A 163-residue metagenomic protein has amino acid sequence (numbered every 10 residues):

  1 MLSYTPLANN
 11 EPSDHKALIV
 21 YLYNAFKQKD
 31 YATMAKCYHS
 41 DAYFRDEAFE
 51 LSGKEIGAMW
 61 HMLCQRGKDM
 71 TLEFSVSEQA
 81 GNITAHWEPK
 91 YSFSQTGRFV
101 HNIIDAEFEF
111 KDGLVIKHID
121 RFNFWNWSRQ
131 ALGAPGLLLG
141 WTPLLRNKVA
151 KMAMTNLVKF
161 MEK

Functional and structural regions predicted by a protein language model:
M1-D30, K36, M154-K163: Short, low-complexity N-terminal intrinsically disordered segments enriched in polar/charged residues
L2-S3, C64, E78-K163: A beta-strand edge to alpha-helix "cap/lid" segment located at domain peripheries
D14, E55, V100: Soluble or luminal CAZymes and related metallo-dependent hydrolases
I19, Y23, Y38, W60 (+2 more regions): Hydrophobic alpha-helical core bundles mediating ligand binding, dimerization, or RNAP-core interactions
L22, M34-A35, A42, I56 (+3 more regions): Hydrophobic pocket/interface hotspot
Y31-I83: A solvent-exposed, acidic/Ser-Thr-rich amphipathic alpha-helical stretch
